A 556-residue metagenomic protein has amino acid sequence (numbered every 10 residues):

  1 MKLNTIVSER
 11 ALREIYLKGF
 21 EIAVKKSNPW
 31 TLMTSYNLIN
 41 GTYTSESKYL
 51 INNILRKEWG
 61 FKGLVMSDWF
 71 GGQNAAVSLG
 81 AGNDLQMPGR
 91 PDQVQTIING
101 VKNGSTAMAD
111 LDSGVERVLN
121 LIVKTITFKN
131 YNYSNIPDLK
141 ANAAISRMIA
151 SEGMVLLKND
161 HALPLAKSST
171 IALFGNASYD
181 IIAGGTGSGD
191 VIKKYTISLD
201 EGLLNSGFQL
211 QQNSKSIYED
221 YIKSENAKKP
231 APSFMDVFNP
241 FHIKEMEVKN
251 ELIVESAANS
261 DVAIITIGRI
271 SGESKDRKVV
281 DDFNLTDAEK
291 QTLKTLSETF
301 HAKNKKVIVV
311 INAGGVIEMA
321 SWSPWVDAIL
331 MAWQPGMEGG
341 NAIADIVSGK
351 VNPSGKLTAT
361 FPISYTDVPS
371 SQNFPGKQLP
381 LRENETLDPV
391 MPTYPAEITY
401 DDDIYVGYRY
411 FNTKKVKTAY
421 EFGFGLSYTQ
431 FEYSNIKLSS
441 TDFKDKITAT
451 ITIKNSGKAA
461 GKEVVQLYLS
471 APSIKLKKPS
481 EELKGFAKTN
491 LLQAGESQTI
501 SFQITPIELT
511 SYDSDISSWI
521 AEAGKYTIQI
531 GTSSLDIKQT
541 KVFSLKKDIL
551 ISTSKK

Functional and structural regions predicted by a protein language model:
M1-S511, S518-I530, S534-L535: Glycoside hydrolase catalytic-domain context in secreted enzymes
D536-S552: Short beta-strand elements
K555-K556: Compositionally biased low-complexity segments at domain edges in trafficked proteins and select soluble regulators
